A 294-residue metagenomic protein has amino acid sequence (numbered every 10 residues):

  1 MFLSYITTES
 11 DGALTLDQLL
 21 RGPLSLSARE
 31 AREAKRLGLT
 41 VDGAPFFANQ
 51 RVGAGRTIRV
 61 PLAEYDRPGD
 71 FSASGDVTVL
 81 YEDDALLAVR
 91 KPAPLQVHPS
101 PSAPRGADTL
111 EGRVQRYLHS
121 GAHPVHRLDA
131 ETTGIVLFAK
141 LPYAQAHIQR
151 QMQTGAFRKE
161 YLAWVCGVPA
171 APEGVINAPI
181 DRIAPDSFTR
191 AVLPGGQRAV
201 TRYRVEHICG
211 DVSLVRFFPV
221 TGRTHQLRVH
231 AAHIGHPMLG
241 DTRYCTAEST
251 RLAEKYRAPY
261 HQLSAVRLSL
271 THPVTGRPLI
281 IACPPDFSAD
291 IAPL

Functional and structural regions predicted by a protein language model:
M1-A184, D290-I291: RNA pseudouridine synthases
M1-R29, E33-A34, V220, R228-L294: Pseudouridine synthases involved in rRNA/tRNA modification
D42, H98-P99, A139, R190 (+2 more regions): Thr-Gly-centered strand-to-loop micro-motif
V60-L62, A184-S187, R198, A247-A253: Short Pro/Gly-enriched beta-strand edge/turn motifs at strand-loop
G75-D76, S187-V192, L252-R257: Short, P/G- and charge-enriched loop/turn segments at secondary-structure junctions
V79, V165, R202-V205, M238: Conserved hydrophobic positions within beta-strands
L118-Q149, L162, N177-I234, L263-L294: The conserved catalytic core of RNA pseudouridine synthases
F157-R158, R198, M238-G240: A short coil-to-beta-strand element that immediately follows conserved catalytic motifs
